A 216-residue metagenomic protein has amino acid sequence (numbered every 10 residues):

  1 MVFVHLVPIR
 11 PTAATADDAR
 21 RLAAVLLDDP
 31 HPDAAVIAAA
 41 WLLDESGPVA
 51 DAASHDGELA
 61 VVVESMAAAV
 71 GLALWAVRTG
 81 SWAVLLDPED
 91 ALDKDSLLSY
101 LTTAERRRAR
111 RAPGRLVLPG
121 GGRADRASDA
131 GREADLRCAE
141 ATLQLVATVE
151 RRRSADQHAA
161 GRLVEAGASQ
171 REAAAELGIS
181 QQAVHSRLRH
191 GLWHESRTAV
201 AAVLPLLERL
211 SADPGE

Functional and structural regions predicted by a protein language model:
M1-R111: DNA-contacting interfaces and partner/effector-binding or oligomerization modules in DNA-centric proteins
L92, R110-Q144: Flexible, glycine/charge-rich interdomain/linker segments that couple and regulate nucleotide signaling catalytic cores
A104-A112, D156-A159, L163: Solvent-exposed, amphipathic alpha-helical segments
E150-Q157, V164, A168: Short helix-coil-helix linker/hinge
Q170-L177, V184: Short alpha-helical "recognition helix" segments of helix-turn-helix
L188, E195: DNA major-groove recognition helix of helix-turn-helix
R197, A201-E216: Intrinsically disordered, low-complexity basic tails/linkers immediately adjacent to helix-turn-helix/homeobox/MYB/SANT
